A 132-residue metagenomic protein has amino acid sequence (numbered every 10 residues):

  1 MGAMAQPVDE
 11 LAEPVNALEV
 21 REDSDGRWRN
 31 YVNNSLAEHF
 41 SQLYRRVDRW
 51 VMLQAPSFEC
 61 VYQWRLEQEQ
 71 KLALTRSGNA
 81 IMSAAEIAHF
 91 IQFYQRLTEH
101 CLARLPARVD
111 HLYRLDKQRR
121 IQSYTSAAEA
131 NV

Functional and structural regions predicted by a protein language model:
G2-V132: Conserved NTP phosphate-binding and transfer environment spanning the P-loop NTPase/kinase superfamily
